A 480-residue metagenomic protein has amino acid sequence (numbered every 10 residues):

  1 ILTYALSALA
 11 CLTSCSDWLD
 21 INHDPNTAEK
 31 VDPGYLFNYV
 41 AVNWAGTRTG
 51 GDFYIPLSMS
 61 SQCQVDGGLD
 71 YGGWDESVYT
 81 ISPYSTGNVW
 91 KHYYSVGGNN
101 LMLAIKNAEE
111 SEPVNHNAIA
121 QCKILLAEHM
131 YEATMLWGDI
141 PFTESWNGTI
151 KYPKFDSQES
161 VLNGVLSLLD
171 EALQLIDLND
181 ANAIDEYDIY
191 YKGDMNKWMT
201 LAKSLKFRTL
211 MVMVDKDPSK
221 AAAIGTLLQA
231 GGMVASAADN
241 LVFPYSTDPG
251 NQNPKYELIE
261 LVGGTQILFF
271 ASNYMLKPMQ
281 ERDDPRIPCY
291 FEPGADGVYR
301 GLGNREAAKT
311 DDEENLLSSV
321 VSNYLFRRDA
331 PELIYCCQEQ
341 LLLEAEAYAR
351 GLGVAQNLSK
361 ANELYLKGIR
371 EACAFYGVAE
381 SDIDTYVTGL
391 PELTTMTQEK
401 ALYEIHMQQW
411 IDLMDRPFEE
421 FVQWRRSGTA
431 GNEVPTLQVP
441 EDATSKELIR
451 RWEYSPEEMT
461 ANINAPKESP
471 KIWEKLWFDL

Functional and structural regions predicted by a protein language model:
I1-H23: Bacterial Sec-dependent N-terminal signal peptides
C15-G67, G73, S95, E109-S111 (+1 more regions): Membrane-proximal, proline-rich intrinsically disordered regions
V31-G34, D66-Y376, T395-L402, Q408: Structured, solvent-exposed acidic/aromatic patches
P33, K255-E281, I287-F291, R300 (+1 more regions): Long, intrinsically disordered, low-complexity segments
T49-G50, A374, V378, M414: Intrinsically disordered or highly flexible coil/loop and linker segments, enriched in small and charged/polar residues
S381-G389: Surface-exposed intrinsically disordered loops and tails
